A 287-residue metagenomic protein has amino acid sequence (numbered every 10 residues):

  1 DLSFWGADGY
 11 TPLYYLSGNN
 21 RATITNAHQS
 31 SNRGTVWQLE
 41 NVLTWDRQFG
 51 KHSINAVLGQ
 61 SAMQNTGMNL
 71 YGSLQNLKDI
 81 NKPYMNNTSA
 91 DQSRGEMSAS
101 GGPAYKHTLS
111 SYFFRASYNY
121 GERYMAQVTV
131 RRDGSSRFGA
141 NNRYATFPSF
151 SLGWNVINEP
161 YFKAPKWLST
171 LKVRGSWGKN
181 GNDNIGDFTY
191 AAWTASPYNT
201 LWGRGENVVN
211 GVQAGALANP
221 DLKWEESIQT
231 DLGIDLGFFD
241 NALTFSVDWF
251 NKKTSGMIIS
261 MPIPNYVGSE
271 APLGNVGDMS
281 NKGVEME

Functional and structural regions predicted by a protein language model:
D1-G9, R21-E287: Extracellular/periplasmic, surface-exposed regions of secreted and cell-surface proteins
Y15-G18: Beta-sandwich/jelly-roll carbohydrate-recognition scaffolds of carbohydrate-active enzymes
